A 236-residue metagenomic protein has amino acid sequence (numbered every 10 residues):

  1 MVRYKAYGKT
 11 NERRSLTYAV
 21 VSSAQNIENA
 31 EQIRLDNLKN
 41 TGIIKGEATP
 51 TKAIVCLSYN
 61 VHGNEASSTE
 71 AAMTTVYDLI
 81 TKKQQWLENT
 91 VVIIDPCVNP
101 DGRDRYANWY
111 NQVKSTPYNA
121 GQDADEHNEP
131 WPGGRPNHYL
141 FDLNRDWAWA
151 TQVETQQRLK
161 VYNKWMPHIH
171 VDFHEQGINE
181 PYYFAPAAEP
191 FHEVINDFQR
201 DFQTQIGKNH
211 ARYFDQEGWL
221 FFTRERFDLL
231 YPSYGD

Functional and structural regions predicted by a protein language model:
M1-D236: Structured catalytic-domain cores with a bias toward divalent-metal coordination
